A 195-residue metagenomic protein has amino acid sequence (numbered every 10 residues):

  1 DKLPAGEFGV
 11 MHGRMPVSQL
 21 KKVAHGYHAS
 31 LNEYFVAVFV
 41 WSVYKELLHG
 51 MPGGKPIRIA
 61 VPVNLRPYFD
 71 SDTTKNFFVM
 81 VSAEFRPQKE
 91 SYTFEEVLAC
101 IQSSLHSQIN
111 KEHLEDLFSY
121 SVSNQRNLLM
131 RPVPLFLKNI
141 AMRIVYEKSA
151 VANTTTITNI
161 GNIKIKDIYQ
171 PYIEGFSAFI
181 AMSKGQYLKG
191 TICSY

Functional and structural regions predicted by a protein language model:
D1-G9: Short amphipathic alpha-helices and their capping loops
G9-V23, Y44-Y195: Acyl-thioester-dependent acyl-group transfer interface
H28-A29: A short glycine-centered flexible hinge/capping loop motif at secondary-structure junctions
N32: Glycine-rich acyl-CoA binding loop
